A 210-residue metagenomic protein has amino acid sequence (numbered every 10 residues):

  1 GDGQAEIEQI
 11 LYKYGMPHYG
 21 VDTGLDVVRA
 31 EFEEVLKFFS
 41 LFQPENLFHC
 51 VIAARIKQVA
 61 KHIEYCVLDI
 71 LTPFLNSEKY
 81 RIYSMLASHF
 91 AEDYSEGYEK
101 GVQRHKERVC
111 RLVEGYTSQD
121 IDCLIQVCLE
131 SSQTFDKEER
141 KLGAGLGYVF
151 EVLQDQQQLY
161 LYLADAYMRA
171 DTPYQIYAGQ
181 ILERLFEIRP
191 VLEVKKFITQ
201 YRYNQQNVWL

Functional and structural regions predicted by a protein language model:
G1-L210: Non-catalytic all-alpha helical scaffold/repeat segments
